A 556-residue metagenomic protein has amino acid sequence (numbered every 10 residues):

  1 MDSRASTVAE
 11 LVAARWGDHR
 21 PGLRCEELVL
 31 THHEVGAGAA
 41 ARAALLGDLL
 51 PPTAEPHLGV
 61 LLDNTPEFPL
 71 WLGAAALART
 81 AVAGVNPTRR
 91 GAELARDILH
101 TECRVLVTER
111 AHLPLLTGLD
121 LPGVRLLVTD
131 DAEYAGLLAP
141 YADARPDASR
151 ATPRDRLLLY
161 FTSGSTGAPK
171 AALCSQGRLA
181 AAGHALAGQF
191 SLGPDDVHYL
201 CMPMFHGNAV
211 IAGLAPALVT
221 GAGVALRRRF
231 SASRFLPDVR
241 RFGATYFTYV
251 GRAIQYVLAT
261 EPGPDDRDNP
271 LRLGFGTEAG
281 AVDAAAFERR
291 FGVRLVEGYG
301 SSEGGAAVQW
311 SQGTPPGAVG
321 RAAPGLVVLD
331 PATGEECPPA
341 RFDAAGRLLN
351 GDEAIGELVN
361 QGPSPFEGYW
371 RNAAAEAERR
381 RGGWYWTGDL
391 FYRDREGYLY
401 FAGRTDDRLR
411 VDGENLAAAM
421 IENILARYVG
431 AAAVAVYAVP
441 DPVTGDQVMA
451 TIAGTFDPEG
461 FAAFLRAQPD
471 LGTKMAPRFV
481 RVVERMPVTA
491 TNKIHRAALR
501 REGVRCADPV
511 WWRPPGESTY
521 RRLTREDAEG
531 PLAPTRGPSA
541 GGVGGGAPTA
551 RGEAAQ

Functional and structural regions predicted by a protein language model:
R4, H19-L50, P56-T65, P69-G73 (+2 more regions): Conserved AMP-binding/adenylate-forming core of the ANL superfamily
H19, D143-F161, A168, Q189-V197: Conserved pre-ATP/AMP-binding loop-to-beta segment of ANL
E27, L409, A435-D441, M449-A453 (+2 more regions): Conserved C-terminal "lid"/linker of ANL adenylate-forming enzymes
T31-H33, L157-A181: Conserved AMP-binding A3 loop
L106, G356, N360-G368, E378 (+3 more regions): AMP-binding/adenylate-forming catalytic core of the ANL superfamily
L113-P153, P324-G325: ANL superfamily adenylate-forming
A180-V197, F205-T245: Conserved AMP-binding/adenylation subdomain of ANL enzymes
R241-Y249, L258-L329: Gly/Ser/Thr-rich phosphate-binding loop
